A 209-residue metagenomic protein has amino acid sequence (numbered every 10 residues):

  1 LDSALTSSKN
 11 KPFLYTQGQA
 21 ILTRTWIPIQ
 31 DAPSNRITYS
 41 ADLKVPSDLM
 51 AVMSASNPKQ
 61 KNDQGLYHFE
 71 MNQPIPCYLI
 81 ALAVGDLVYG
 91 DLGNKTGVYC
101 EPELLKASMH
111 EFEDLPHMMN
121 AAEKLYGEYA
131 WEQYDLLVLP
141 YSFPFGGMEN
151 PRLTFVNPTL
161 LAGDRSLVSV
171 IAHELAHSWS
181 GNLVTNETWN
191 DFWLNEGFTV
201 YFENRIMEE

Functional and structural regions predicted by a protein language model:
L1-S8, D63: A surface-exposed beta-strand-loop module
N10-L14: N-terminal accessory targeting/assembly segments
Q17-I21, I29-A172, V200-N204, E208: Hydrophobic helix-coil surface modules that form long, contiguous segments used for peptide/substrate interaction
E111-F112, T188-E196: Active-site metal-coordination segments of metallo-dependent hydrolases
H173-E174, E196: Acidic active-site catalytic centers that drive phospho-/nucleotidyl reactions and related ester hydrolyses
L175-F192, R205: Catalytic Zn2+-binding segment of zinc metalloproteases
